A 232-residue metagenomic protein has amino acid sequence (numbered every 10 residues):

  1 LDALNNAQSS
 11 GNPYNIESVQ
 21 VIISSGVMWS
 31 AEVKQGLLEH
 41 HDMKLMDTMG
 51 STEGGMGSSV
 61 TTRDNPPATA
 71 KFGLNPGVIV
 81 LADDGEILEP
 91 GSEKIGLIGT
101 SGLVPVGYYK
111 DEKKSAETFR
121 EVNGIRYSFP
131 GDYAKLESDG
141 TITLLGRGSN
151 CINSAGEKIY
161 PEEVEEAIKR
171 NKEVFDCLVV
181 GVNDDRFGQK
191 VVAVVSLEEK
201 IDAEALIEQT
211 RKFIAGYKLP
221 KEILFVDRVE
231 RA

Functional and structural regions predicted by a protein language model:
A7-P67, G77-I79, E89-P90: Gly/Ser/Thr-rich phosphate-binding loop
I16-V19, N75, V174, P220: Core-facing hydrophobic residues within beta-strands of well-ordered domains
M46-E53, A70-F72, V180-N183, L224: Beta-strand->loop->alpha-helix junctions that form or flank phosphate-binding loops in nucleotide-handling enzymes
G50, S101, V106-G107, E117 (+2 more regions): AMP-binding/adenylate-forming catalytic core of the ANL superfamily
P67-G73, T118, G124-I125: Short Gly/Pro-enriched turn/cap motifs at secondary-structure boundaries
I79-T100, L136-D139, E199-A203: Conserved beta-loop-beta connector loops within the AMP-binding
E112, V122, I168-K172: Acidic-histidine catalytic/liganding microenvironments
I223-A232: Short proline/glycine- and acidic-rich turn/helix-capping motifs at secondary-structure junctions
